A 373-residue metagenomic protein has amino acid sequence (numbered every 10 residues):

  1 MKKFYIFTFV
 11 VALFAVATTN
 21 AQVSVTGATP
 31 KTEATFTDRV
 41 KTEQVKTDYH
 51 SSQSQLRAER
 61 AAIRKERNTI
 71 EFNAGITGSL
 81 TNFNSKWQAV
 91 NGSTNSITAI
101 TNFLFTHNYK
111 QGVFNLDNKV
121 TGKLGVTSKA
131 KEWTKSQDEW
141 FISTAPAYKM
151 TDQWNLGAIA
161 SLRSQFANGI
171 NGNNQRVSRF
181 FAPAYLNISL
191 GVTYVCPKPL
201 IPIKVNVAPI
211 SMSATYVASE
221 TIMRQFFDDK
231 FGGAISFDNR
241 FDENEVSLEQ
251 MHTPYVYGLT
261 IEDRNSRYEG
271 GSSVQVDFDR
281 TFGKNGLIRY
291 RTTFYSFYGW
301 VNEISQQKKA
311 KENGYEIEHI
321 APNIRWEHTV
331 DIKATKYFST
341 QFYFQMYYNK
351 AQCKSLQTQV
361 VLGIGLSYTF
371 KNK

Functional and structural regions predicted by a protein language model:
M1-K65, N372-K373: Cleavable N-terminal export/targeting peptides
F72-A74, N118, A158-A160, L190 (+3 more regions): Membrane-embedded beta-strand positions of outer-membrane beta-barrel proteins
I76-G78, T101-Y109, T144-Y148, L162 (+7 more regions): Residues on the lipid-exposed face of transmembrane beta-strands in outer-membrane beta-barrel proteins
I76-N84, Q111-V113, G122-S128, L162-N168 (+5 more regions): Transmembrane beta-strands of outer-membrane beta-barrel pores
K86-S93, T127-E132, N174-R179, V256-R264 (+2 more regions): Extracellular loop and loop/strand-boundary signature of outer-membrane beta-barrel proteins
S93-T101, T134-W140, A182-I188, S266-S272 (+2 more regions): Residues that define the transmembrane beta-barrel architecture of outer-membrane proteins
V113-L116, Q153-L156, L200-I203, G283-Y290 (+2 more regions): Repeated loop/turn-to-beta-strand initiation elements of outer-membrane beta-barrel proteins
T358-K373: Outer-membrane beta-barrel "beta-signal"
